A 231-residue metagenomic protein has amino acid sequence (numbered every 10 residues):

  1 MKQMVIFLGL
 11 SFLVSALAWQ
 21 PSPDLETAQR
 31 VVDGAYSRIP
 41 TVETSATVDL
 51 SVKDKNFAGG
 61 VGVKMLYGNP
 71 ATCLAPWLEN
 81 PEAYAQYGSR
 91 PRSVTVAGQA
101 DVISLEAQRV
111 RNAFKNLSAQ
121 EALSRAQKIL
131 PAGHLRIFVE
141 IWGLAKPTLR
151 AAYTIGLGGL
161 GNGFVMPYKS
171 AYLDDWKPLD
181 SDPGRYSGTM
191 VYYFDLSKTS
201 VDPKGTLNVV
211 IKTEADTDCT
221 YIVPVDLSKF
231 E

Functional and structural regions predicted by a protein language model:
M1-V5: Positively charged n-region of N-terminal signal peptides that target proteins for export
I6-S15: Bacterial N-terminal signal peptides
W19-E231: Conserved functional micro-motifs across diverse proteins
